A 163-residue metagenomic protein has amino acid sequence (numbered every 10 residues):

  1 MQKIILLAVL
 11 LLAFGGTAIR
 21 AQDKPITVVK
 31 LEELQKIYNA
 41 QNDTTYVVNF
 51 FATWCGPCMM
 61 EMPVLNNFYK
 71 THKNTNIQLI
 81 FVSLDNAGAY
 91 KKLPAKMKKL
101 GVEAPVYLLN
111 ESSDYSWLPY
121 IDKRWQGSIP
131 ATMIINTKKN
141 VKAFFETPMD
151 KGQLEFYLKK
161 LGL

Functional and structural regions predicted by a protein language model:
M1-I26, G162-L163: Bacterial Sec-dependent N-terminal signal peptides
P25-Y46: A short beta-strand-turn-helix
Q41-Y46, T75-Q78, V102-P105: Loop/turn elements at helix/coil->beta-strand transitions in domains of secreted/extracellular proteins
T44-Y46, F51-W54, N86, S128: Short pre-active-site segment immediately N-terminal to redox-active cysteine/selenocysteine motifs in thiol-based
F50-V64: Conserved redox-active cysteine motifs that mediate thiol-disulfide chemistry, especially di-cysteine Cys-X(1-2)-Cys
V64-L100, D114-L118: Structural microenvironment flanking redox-active thiols in thiol-disulfide oxidoreductases
M97-I129: Short, internal strand/loop/helix patches that form the active-site neighborhood or redox-interaction surface
I129-L163: Thiol-/selenol-based redox modules, centered on thioredoxin-like and closely related oxidoreductase domains
